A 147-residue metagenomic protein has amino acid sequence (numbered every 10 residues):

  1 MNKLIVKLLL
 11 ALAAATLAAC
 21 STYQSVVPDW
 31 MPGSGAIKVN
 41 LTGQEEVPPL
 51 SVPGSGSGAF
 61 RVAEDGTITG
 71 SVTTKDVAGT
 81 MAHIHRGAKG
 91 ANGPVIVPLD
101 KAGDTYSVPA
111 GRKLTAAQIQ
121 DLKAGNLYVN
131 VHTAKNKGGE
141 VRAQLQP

Functional and structural regions predicted by a protein language model:
N2-K7, T16, C20-A82, R86-P147: Metal-centered catalytic cores of metalloenzymes
A11-L12: N-terminal leader-region detector that preferentially activates on the first domain or presequence of a protein
